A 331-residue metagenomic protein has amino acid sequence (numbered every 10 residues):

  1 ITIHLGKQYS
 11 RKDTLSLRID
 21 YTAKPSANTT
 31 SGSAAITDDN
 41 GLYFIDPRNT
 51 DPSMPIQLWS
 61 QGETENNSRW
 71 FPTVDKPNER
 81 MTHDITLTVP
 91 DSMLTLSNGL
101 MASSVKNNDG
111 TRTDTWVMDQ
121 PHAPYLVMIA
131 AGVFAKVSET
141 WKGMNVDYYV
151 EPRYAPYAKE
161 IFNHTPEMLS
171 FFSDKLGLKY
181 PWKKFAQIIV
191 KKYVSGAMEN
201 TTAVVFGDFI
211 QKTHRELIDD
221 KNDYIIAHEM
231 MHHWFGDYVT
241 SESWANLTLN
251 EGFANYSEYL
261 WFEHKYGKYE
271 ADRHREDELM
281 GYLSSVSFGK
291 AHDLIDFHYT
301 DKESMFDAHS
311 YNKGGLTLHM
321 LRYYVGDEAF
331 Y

Functional and structural regions predicted by a protein language model:
I1-K183, A308, Y323-V325: Acidic/His-enriched low-complexity segments
W116, D147-Y331: Hydrophobic alpha-helical and helix-loop surface patches within well-folded domains that function as non-catalytic
